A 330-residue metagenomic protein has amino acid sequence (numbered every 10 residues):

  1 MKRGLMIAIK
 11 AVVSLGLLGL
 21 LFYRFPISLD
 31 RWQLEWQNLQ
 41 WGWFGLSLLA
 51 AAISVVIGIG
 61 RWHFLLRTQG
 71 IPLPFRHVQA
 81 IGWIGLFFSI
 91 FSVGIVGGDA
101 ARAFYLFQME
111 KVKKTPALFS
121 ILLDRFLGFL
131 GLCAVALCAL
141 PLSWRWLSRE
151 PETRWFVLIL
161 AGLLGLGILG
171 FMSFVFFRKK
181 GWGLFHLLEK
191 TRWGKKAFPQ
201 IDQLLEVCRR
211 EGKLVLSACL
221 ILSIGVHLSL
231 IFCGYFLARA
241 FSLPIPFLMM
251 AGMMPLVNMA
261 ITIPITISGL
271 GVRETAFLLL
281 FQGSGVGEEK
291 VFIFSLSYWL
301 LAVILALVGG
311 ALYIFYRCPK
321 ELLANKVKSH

Functional and structural regions predicted by a protein language model:
M1-W83, L142, L147-T262, F294 (+1 more regions): Predominantly cytoplasmic-facing regulatory/coupling regions of multi-pass membrane proteins
V56-R61, V93-A103, L248, I261-F277: Transmembrane helix boundary and interhelical junction motifs in multipass membrane proteins
L73-F75, K114, I245-F247, V272 (+1 more regions): Alpha-helix N-cap/start motif
F75-M109, P116, I261-T266: Hydrophobic alpha-helical transmembrane segments of multi-pass membrane transport proteins
R76-A80, G98-D99, E110-R125, V286-S297: Membrane-interface alpha-helices at helix entry/exit sites of multi-pass transporters
I84, F88-S92, L118-P141, L163 (+1 more regions): Membrane-embedded alpha-helical segments of transport systems, primarily multispan ion/solute transporters
L106-K114, F241, T275-K290: Interfacial segments of multi-pass membrane proteins
